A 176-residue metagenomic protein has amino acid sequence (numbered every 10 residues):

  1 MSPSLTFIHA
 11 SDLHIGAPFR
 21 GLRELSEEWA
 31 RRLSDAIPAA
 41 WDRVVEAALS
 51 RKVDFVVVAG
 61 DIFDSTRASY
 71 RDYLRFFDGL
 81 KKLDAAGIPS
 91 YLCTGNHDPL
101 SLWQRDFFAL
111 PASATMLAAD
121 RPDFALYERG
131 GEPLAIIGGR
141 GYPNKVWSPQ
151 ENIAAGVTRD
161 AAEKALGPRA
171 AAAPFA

Functional and structural regions predicted by a protein language model:
M1-L74: N-terminal active-site segment of His-dependent metallophosphoesterases
F55, T66-A176: His/Asp/Glu-rich metal-coordinating catalytic cores of metallo-dependent phosphodiesterases/hydrolases acting on
